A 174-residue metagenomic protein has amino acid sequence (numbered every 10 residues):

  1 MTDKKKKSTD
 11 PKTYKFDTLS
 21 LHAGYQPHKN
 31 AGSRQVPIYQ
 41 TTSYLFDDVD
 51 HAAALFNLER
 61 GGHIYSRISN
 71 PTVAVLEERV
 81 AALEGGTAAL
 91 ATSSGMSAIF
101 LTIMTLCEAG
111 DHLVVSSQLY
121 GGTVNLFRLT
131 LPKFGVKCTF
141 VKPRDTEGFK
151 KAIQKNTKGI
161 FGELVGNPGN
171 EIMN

Functional and structural regions predicted by a protein language model:
T2-N70, E78-R79: N-terminal "arm"/small-domain region of PLP-dependent enzymes with the aminotransferase-like
G32, V80, A98, L113 (+1 more regions): Buried hydrophobic positions in well-ordered alpha/beta secondary-structure cores of metabolic enzymes
D48-F100, G122-L129: Conserved N-terminal alpha-helix of the aminotransferase class I/II PLP-enzyme fold
Y65-S66, A91-T92, S116-S117, C138-V141 (+1 more regions): Glycine- and other small-residue-rich loops at beta-strand/loop junctions that grip anionic moieties
R79, T102, G148-A152: CheY-like receiver
L83-T87, C107-G110, K155: Short helix-loop-beta connector
T105-T123, V141: Conserved PLP-anchoring active-site segment centered on the Schiff-base-forming lysine
N125-N174: PLP-dependent aminotransferase-class I/II
